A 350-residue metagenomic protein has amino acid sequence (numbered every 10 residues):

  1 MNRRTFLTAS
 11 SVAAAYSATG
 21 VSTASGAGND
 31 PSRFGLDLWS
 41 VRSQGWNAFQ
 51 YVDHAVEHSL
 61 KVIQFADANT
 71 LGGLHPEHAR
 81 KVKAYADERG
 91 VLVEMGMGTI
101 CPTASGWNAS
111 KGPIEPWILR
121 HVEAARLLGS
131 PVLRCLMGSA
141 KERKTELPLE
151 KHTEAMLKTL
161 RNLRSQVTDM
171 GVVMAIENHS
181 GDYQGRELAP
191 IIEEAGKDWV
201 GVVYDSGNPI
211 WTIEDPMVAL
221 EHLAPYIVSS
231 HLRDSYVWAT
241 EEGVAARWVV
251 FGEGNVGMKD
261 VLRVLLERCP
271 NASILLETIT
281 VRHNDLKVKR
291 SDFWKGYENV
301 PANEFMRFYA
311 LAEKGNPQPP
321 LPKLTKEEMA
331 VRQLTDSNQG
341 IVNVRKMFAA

Functional and structural regions predicted by a protein language model:
R4-Y16, A27-R33, F49-Q50, V56 (+2 more regions): Histidine-acidic metal/acid-base catalytic patches
G20-W46: C-terminal segment of N-terminal export signals and the immediately downstream linker at the start of the mature
G28-N29, V52-E57, L74-M95, L119-G129 (+4 more regions): Acidic (Asp/Glu)-rich catalytic clusters
S32-L38, I63-F65, V93-M97, L133-C135 (+4 more regions): Hydrophobic faces of well-ordered beta-strands that scaffold small-molecule active sites in alpha/beta enzyme cores
W39-V41, A66-T70, G98-C101, G138-A140 (+4 more regions): Active-site beta-loop-alpha junctions enriched in small/polar residues
Q64-K83, A140-K144, P148: Glycine-rich, proline-tolerant flexible connector loops at the mouths of alpha/beta enzymes
Y85-L92, A104-G201: Active-site acidic/histidine proton-transfer and metal-coordination neighborhood in alpha/beta enzyme cores
